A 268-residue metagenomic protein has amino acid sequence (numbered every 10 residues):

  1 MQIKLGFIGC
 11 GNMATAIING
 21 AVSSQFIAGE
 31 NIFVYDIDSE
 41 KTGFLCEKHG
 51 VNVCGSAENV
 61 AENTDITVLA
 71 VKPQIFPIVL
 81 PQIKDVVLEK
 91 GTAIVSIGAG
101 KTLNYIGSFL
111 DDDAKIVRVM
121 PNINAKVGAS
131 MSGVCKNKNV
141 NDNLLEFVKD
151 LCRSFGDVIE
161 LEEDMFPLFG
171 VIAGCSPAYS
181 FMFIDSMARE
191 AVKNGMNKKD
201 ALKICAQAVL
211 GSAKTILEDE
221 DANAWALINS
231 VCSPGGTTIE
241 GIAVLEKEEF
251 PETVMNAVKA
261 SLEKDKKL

Functional and structural regions predicted by a protein language model:
M1-K48, N52-E62, A129-S130, V192-N194: NAD(P)+-binding Rossmann beta1-loop-alpha1 motif at the extreme N-terminus of oxidoreductases
I17, A21, T42-C46, V79-I83 (+2 more regions): Hydrophobic packing residues within well-ordered alpha-helices of enzyme cores
I32, T42, V60, N197-C205 (+2 more regions): Small-residue helix-packing motif on alpha-helices
H49, A57-V134: Rossmann-like NAD(P)(H) cofactor-binding subdomain of soluble oxidoreductases
Y105, F109-K115, M131-L168, F181-D219 (+1 more regions): Internal alpha-helical scaffold of NAD(P)-dependent oxidoreductase catalytic cores
F169-A178, K199, W225-I228: A short glycine-threonine-serine/GTX helix/turn-capping micro-motif
A206-L268: NAD(P)-dependent Rossmann-like dehydrogenase/reductase catalytic/cofactor-binding core
